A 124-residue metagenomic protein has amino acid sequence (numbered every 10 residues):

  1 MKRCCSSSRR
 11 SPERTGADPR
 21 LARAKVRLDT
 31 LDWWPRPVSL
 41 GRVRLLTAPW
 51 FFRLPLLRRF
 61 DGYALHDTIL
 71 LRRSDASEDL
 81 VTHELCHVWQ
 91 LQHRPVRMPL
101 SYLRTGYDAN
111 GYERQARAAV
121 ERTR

Functional and structural regions predicted by a protein language model:
K2-A64, T68, R73-S74, R117-A118 (+1 more regions): Auxiliary, metal-adjacent structural segments of Zn-dependent hydrolase domains
L54-R59, A64-L65, D75, D79 (+1 more regions): Post-HEXXH active-site segment of zinc metalloproteases
H83, H87: Histidine-centered divalent metal-coordination motifs
